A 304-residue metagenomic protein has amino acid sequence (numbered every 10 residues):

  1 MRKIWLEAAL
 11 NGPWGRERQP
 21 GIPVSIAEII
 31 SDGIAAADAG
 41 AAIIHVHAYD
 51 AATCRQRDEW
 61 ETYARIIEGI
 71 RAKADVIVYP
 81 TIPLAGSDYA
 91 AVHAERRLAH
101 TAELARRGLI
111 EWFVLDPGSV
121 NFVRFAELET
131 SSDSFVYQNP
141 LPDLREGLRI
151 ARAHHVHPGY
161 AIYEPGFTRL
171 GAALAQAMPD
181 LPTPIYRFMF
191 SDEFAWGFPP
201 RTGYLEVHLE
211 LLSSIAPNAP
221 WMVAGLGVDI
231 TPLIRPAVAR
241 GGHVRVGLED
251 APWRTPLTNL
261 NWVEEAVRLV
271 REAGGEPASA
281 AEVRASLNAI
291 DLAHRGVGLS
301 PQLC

Functional and structural regions predicted by a protein language model:
M1-G21, P117-S131: N-terminal small/glycine-rich loop or linker at the start of catalytic domains across soluble metabolic enzymes
A8, I30, I43-T53, I77-Y79: Histidine-centered catalytic micro-motifs
G12-I30, P83-E95, D133-Q138, P220-G227: Active-site mouth loops of central-metabolism enzymes
I29, A36, H47, F113 (+3 more regions): Conserved, mostly hydrophobic/aromatic
A42-I66, M189-D192, A251-W253: Glycine-rich, proline-tolerant flexible connector loops at the mouths of alpha/beta enzymes
C54-I82, L144-A151, E206-P217, E265-G274: Alpha-helix-loop-beta-strand connector modules within alpha/beta enzyme cores
W112-E249: Catalytic alpha/beta core domains of metabolic enzymes, predominantly
R169, S213, P232-C304: Structured C-terminal cap/extension of enzyme domains
